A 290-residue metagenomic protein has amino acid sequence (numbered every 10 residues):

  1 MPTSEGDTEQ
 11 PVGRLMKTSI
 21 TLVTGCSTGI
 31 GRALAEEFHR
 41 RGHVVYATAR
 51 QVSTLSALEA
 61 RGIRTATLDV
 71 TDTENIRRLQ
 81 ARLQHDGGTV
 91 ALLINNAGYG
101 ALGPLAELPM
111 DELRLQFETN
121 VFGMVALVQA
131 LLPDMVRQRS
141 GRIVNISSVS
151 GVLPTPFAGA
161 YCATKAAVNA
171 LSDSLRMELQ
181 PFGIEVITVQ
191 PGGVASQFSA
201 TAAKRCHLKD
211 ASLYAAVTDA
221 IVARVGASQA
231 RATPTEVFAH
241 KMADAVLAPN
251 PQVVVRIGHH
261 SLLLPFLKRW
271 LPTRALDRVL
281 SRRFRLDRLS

Functional and structural regions predicted by a protein language model:
S27-T28: Conserved glycine-rich cofactor-binding loop
L68-R78, M110-D111: The beta1-alpha1 cofactor-binding region of Rossmann-like NAD(H)/NADP(H)-dependent oxidoreductases
P104-L105, E112-R114: Substrate-binding pocket helix/loop in short-chain dehydrogenase/reductase
V128, T164-A167: Active-site helix of classical SDR
V128-Q129, D173: A short, exposed helix-loop element centered on a Lys and neighboring polar residues
S148: Residue(s) in the substrate-gating loop at a strand-loop-helix junction that position the organic substrate next
P181-Q229: C-terminal beta-strand-loop-alpha-helix "lid" module of Rossmann-like NAD(P)-dependent dehydrogenases
